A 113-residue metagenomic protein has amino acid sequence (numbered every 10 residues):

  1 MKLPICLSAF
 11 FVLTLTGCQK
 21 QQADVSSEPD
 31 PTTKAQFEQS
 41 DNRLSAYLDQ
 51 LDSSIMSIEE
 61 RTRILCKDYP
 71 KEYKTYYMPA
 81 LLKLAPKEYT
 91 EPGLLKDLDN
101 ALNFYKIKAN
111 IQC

Functional and structural regions predicted by a protein language model:
M1-I5: Positively charged n-region of N-terminal signal peptides that target proteins for export
F11-V12, E38: Compositionally biased, low-structure terminal segments
T14-G17: C-terminal motif of bacterial Sec signal peptides marking the signal peptidase cleavage site
K20-I64: Immediate post-signal-peptide N-terminus of mature secreted/exported proteins
K67-C113: Compact alpha-helical subdomains of small soluble proteins
